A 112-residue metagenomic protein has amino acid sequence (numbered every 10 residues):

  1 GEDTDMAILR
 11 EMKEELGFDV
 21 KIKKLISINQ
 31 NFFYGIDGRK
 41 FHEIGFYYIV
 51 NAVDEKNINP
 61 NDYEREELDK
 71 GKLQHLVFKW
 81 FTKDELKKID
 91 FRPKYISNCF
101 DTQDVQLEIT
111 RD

Functional and structural regions predicted by a protein language model:
G1-L25: The catalytic Nudix box helix
K23, E43-Y47, H75-F78: Structural motif
L25-I28, E55: Residue-level recognition of beta-strand microenvironments
S27-Q30, K83-E85: Residues that form or immediately flank small-molecule/cofactor binding pockets and catalytic motifs
F33-D62, C99: Active-site-adjacent beta-strand/loop module that shapes the phosphate/pyrophosphate-binding cleft
N57-D112: Nudix hydrolase/Nudix homology domain
